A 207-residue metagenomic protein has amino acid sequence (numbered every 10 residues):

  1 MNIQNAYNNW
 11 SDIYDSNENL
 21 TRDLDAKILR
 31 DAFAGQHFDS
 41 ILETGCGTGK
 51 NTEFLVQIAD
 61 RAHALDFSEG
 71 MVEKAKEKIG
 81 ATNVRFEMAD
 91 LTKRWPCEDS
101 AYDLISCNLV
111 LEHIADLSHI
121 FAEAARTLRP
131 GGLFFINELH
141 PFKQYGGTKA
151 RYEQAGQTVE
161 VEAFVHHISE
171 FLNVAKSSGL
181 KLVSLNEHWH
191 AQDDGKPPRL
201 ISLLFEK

Functional and structural regions predicted by a protein language model:
M1-Q36, K50-F54, M71-K74, G195-P197: Conserved class I S-adenosyl-L-methionine
L42-K93: Class I SAM-dependent methyltransferase SAM/SAH-binding core
P96-L104: A short acidic, Gly/Pro-enriched loop at the edge of an enzyme's catalytic core that lines a small-molecule cofactor
L104-D116: A short SAM/SAH-binding and catalytic strip from SAM-dependent methyltransferases
S118-P130: A short glycine-rich, Lys/Arg-flanked "PGG" loop and its adjoining helix->strand segment in the class I
F135-E162: Conserved class I S-adenosyl-L-methionine
A163-L185: Short alpha-helix
Q192-K207: Core SAM-dependent methyltransferase catalytic element
